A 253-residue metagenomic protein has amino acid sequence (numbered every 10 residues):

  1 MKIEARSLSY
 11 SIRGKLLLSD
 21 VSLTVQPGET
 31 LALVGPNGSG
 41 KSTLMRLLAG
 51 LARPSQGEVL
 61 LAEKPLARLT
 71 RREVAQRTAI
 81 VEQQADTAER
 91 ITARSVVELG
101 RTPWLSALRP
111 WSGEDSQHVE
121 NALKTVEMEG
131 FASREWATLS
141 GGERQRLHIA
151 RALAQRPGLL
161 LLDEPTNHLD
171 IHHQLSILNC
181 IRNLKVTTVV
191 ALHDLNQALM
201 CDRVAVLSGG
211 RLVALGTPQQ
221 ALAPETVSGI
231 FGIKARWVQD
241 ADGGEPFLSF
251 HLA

Functional and structural regions predicted by a protein language model:
V34-P36: The feature captures the beta-strand-to-loop junction immediately N-terminal to the Walker
A49: Helix-to-loop junction immediately C-terminal to a conserved catalytic motif
G57-P65, V74: Conserved ABC transporter NBD signature motif
P110, E135-L139, E143: Conserved ABC ATPase signature
A154-G158: A short, proline-enriched helix->beta-strand linker immediately N-terminal to the Walker B motif in ABC-type P-loop
L160-E164, L169: Catalytic Walker B motif of ABC-type/P-loop ATPase nucleotide-binding domains
I230-A253: ABC ATPase nucleotide-binding domains
